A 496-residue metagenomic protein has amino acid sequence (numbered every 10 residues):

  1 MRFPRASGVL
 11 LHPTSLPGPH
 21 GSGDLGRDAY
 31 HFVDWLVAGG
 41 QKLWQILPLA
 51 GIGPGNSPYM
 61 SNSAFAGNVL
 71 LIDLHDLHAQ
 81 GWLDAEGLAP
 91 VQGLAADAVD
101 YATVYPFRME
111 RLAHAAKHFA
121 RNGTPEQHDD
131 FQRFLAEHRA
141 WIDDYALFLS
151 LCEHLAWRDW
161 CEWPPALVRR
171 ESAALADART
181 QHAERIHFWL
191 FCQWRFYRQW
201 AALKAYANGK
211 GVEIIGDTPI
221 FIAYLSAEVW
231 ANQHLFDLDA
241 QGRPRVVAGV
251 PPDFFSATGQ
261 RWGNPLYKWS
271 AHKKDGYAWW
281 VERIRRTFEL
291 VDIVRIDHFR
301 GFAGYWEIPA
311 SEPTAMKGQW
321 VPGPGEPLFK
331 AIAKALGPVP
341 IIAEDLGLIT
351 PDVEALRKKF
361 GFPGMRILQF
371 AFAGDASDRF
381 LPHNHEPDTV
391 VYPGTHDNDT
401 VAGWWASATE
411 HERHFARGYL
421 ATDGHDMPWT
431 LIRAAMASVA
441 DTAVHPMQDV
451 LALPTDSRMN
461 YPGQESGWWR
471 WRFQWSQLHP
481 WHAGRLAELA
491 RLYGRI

Functional and structural regions predicted by a protein language model:
M1-R5, L10-A38, C192-Q193: Asp/Glu-centered strand-loop micro-motifs enriched in Gly/Pro and often flanked by an aromatic residue
M1-R5, L10-H12, N56-Y197, I222-V444 (+2 more regions): Alpha-amylase-like alpha-glycosidases and glucanotransferases acting on alpha-linked glucans and related
R2, R27-I52, E289-V291, A435: Catalytic domains of carbohydrate-active enzymes, especially glycoside hydrolases
R27-D34, R198-Y206, W280-E282, M427-L431: Short alpha-helical segments and helix-capping/turn motifs at coil-helix boundaries
V37, W200-N208, A333, R357-K358: Surface-exposed amphipathic alpha-helices with a cationic face
L47, E213-I215, P219, I293 (+1 more regions): Outer-envelope exported proteins of Gram-negative bacteria
W189-F221: Conserved, well-ordered alpha-helix/loop/beta-strand core segments that scaffold catalytic motifs
